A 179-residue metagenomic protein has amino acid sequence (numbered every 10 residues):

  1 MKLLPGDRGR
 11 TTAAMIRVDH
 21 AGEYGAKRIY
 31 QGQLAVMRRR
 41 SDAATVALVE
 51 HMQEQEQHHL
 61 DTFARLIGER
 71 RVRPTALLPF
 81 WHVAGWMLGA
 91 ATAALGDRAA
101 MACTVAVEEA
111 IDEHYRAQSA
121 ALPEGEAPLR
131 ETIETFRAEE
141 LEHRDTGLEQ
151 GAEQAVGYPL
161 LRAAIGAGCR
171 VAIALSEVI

Functional and structural regions predicted by a protein language model:
M1-I179: Non-heme di-metal
